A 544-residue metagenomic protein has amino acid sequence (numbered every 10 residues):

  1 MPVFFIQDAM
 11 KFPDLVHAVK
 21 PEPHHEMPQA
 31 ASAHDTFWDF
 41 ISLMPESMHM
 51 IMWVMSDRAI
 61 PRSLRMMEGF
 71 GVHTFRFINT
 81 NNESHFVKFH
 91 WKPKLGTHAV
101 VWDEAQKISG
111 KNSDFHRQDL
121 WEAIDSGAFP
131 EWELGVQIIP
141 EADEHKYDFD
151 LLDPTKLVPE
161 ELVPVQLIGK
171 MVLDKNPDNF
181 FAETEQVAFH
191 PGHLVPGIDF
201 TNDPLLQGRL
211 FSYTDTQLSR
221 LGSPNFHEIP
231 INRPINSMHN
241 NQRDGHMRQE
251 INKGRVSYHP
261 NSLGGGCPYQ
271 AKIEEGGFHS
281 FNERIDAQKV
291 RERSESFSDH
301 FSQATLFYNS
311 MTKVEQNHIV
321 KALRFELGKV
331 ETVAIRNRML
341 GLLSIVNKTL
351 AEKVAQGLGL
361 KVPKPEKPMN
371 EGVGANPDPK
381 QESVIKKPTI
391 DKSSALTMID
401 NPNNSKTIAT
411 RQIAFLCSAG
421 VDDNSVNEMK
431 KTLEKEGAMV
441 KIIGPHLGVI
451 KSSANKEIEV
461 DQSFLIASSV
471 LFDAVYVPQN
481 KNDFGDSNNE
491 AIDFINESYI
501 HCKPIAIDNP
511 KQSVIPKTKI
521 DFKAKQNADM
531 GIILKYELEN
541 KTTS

Functional and structural regions predicted by a protein language model:
M1-D423, N427-K435, M439, G444-L465 (+3 more regions): Active-site-adjacent core segments of small-molecule enzymes
T332, A474-Q479, A491-T518: Catalytic nucleophile loop
V426, E490-A491: Amphipathic coiled-coil/heptad-repeat helices and related helical stalk/stem segments that mediate oligomerization
I443, I507-D508, K535: Generic beta-sheet signal
S469-V470: A short, aliphatic-rich alpha-helical micro-motif
D521-K523: ATP/nucleotide-binding catalytic cores
K525-S544: A charged, well-structured terminal subsegment
